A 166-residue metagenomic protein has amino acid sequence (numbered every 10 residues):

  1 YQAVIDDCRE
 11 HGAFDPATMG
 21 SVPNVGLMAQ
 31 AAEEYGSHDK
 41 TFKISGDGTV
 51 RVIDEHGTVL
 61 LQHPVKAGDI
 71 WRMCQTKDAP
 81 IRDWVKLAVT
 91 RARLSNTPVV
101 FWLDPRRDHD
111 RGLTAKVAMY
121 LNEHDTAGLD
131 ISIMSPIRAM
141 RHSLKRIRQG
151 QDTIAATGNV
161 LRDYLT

Functional and structural regions predicted by a protein language model:
Y1-A115, Y120-T166: Extended, well-ordered protein cores
